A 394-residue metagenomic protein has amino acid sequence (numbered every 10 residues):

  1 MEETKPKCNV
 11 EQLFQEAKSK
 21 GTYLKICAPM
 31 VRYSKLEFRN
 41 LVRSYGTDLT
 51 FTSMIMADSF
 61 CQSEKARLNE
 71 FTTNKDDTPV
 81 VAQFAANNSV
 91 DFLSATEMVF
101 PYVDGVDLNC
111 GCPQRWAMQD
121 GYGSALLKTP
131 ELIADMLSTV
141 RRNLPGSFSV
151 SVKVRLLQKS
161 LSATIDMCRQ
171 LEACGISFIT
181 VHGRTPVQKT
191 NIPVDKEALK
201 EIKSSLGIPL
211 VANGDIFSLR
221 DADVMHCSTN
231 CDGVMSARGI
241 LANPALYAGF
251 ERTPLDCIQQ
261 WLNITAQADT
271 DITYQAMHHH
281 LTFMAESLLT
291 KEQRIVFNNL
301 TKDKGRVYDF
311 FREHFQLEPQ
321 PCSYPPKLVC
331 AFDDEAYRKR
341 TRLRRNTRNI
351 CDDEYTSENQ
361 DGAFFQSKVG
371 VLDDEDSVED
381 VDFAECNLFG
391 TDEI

Functional and structural regions predicted by a protein language model:
M1-T22, I26, V31, L36-E37 (+7 more regions): Alpha/beta catalytic cores of nucleotide-metabolism and tRNA/nucleoside-modifying enzymes
E2-S19, M30-V99: Glycine-rich, positively charged N-terminal anion/phosphate-binding segment
I26-A28, F51, V81, D107 (+4 more regions): Structural detector of well-ordered beta-strand residues that form the stable sheet scaffold of enzyme domains
M30-R32, I55-A57, A85-N87, G111-P113 (+4 more regions): Active-site beta-loop-alpha junctions enriched in small/polar residues
T52, G105-P113, A173-R184, V234-L241: Non-cysteine beta-strand/loop elements that form the S-adenosyl-L-methionine
M54-K65, C110-K128, V181-T190: Glycine-rich, proline-tolerant flexible connector loops at the mouths of alpha/beta enzymes
D77-S149, R155-A163, R169-E172: Active-site beta->alpha loop and helix N-cap motifs at the rims of alpha/beta catalytic domains
